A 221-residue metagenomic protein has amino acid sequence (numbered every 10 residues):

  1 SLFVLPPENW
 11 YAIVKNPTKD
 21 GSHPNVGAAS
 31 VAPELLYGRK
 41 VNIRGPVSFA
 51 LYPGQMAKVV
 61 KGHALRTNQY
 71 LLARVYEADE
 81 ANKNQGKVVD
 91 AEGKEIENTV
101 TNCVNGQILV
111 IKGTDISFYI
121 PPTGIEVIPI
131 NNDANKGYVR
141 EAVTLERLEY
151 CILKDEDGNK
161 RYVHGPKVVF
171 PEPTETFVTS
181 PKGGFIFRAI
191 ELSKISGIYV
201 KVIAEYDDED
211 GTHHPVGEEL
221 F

Functional and structural regions predicted by a protein language model:
S1-F221: N-terminal hydrophobic membrane-entry segments
